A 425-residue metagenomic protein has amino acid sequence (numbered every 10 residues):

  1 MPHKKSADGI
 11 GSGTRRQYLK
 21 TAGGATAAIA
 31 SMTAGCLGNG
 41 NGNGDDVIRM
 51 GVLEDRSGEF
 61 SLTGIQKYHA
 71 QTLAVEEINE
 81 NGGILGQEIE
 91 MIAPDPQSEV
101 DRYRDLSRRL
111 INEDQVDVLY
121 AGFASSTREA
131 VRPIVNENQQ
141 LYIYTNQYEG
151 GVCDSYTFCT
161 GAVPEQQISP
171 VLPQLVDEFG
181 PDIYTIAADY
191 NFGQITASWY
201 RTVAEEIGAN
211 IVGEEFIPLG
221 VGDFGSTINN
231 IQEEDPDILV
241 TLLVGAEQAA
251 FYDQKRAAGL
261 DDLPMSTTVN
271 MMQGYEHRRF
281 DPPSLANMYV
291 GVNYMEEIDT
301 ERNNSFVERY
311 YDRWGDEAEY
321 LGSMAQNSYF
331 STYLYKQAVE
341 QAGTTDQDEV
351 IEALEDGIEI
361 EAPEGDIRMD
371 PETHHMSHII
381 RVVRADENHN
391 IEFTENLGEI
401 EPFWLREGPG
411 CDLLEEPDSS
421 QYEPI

Functional and structural regions predicted by a protein language model:
M1-G13: N-terminal secretory signal peptides
G35-C36: N-terminal Sec signal peptide cleavage junction
V47-A70, P94-V100, F123-A124, A187-Q194 (+2 more regions): Extracytoplasmic "Venus flytrap"
H69-M91, E206-A209: Signal peptide-proximal N-terminal region of secreted/periplasmic/extracellular or secretory-lumen proteins
Q97-V116, D223-D235: Short, well-structured alpha-helical segments in soluble
D101, D105, N112-E215, L263-Y289: Extracytoplasmic ligand/sensor domains, especially the bilobed periplasmic-binding protein
K255-Y329, R406-D412, D418-P424: Extracellular/periplasmic periplasmic-binding protein-like sensory domains
G315-G322, K336-I400: Segments of small-molecule ligand-sensing domains
